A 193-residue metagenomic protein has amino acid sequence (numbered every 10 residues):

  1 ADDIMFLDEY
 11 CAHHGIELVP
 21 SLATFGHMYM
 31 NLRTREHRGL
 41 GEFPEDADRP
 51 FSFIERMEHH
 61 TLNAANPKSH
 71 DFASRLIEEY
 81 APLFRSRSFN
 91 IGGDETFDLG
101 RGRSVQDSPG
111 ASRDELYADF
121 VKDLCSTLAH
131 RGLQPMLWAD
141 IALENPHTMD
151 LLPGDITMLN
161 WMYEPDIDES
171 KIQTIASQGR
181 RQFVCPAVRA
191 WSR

Functional and structural regions predicted by a protein language model:
A1-M136, V184-P186: Feature activates predominantly on carbohydrate-active enzymes
E9-H13, A81-R85, T148-P153, K171-R181: Acidic (Asp/Glu)-rich catalytic clusters
T96, Y163, R180: Residue-level marker of positions within ordered structural domains that often coincide with functionally constrained
P135-A176, W191-R193: Substrate-binding cleft/loops of secretory-pathway carbohydrate-active enzymes
R181-A187, R193: Structured mid-domain segments that build the active-site/substrate or prosthetic-cofactor binding neighborhood
